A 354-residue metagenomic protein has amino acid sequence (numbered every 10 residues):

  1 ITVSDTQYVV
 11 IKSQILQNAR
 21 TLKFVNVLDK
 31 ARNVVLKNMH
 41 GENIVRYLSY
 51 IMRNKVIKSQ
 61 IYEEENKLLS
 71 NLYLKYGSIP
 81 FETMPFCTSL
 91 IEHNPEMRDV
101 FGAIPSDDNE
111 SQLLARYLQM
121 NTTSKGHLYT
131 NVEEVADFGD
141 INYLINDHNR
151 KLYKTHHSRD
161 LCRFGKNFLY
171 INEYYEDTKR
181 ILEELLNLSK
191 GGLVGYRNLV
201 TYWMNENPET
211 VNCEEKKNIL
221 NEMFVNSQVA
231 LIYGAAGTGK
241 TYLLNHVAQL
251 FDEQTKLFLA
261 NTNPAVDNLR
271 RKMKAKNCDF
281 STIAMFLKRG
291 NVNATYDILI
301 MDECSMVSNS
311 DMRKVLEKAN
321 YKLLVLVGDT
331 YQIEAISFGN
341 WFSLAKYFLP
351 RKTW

Functional and structural regions predicted by a protein language model:
I1-W354: Conserved ATP-binding/catalytic motifs of P-loop helicase motor domains
